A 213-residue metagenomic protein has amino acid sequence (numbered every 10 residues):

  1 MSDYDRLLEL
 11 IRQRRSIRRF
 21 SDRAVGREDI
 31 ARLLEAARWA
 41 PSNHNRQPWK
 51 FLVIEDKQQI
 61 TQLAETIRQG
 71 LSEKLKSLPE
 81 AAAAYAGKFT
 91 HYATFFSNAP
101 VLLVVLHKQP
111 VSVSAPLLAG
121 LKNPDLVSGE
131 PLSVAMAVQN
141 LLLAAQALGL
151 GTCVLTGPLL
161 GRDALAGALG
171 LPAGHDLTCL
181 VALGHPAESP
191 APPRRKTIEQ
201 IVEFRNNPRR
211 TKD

Functional and structural regions predicted by a protein language model:
D3, L10, T178-D213: C-terminal helix-cap and adjacent tail motif
R6-R23: Generic N-terminal amphipathic, Lys/Arg-enriched alpha-helix
E35-R38, A86-H91, L165-G167, E188: Glycine-rich, charged/polar anion/phosphate-binding loops that engage phosphate groups from diverse ligands
A37-R38, L103, Q109, P116-G167: Small-aliphatic-rich amphipathic alpha-helix that forms the alpha element of a beta-alpha
R38-N45: Glycine-rich phosphate/pyrophosphate-binding beta-alpha loops
N45-P48, S97-A99, L148, D176: Short, basic and Ser/Thr-rich N-terminal targeting/leader segments
K50-S133: Glycine/small-residue-rich phosphate/adenosyl-binding loop
G167-L183: Short, conserved aromatic-histidine micro-motifs
